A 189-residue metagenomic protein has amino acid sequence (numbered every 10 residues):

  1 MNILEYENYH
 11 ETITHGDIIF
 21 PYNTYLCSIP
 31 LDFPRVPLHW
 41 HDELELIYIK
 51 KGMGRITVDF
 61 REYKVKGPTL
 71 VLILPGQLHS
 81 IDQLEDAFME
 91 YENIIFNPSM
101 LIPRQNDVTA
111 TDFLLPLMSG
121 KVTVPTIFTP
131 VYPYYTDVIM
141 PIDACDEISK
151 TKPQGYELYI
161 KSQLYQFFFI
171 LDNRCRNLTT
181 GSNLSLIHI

Functional and structural regions predicted by a protein language model:
M1-K64, T69-L70, Q77, T111-D112 (+1 more regions): Generic protein-terminus/edge-of-domain signal
N2-N23, D82-D146: A hydrophobic/aromatic-rich effector-binding and dimerization subdomain of bacterial HTH-type transcriptional regulators
P34-W40, D82-L84, R104-N106, Y156: Short histidine-centered beta-strand/loop micro-motifs that create catalytic or ligand/metal-coordination sites
K51, P75, F96-P98: Residues immediately flanking
V58, L101-R104, P153-Q154: A generic structural signal for short coil/turn motifs at secondary-structure boundaries
S119, T129-S182: An amphipathic alpha-helical interaction segment
I187-I189: Conserved small/polar residues in nucleotide/adenosyl-binding loops
